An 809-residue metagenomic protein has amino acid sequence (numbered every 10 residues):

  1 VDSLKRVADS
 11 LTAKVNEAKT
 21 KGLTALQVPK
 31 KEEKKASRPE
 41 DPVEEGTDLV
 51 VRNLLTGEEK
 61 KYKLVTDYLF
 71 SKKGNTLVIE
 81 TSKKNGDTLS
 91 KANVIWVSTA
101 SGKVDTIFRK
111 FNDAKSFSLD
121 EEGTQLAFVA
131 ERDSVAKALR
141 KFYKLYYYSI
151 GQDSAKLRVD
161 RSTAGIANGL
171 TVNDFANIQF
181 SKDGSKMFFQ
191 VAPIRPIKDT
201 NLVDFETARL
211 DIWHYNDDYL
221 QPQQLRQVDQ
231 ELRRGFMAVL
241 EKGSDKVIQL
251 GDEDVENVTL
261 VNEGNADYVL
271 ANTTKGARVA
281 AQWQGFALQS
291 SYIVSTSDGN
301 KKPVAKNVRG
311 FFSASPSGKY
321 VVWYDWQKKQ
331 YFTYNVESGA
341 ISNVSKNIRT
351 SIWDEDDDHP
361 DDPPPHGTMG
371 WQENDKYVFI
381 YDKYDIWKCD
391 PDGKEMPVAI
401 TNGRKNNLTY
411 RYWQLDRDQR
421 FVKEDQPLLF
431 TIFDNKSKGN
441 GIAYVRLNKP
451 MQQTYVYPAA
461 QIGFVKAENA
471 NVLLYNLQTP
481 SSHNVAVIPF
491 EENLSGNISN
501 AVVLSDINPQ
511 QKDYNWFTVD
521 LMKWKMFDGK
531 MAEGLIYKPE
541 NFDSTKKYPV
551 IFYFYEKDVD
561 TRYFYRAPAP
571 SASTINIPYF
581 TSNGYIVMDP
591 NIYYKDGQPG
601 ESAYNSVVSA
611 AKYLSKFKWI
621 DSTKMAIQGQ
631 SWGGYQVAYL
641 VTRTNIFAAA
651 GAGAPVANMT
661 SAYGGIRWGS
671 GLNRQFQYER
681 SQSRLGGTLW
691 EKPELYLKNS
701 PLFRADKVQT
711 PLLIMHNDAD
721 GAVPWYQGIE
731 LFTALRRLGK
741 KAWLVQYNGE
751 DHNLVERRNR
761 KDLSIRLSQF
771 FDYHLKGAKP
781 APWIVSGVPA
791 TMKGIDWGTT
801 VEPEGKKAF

Functional and structural regions predicted by a protein language model:
V1-Y475, S481, N493, A781 (+2 more regions): Beta-propeller folds
V51, W96, A238, I248 (+7 more regions): Hydrophobic/aromatic beta-strand patches that form the interior of the parallel beta-sheet core in alpha/beta enzyme
V135, I150-Q152, V294-N300, S317-K319 (+10 more regions): Secondary-structure transition/capping motifs at alpha-helix termini and the adjoining loop/turn into the next element
T274, F433, Q478, Y553-K557 (+2 more regions): Glycine-rich His-Gly loop
V336-I352, G393-N407, L447-K449, E491-S499 (+12 more regions): Active/binding-pocket-proximal capping segment
N347-H359, I498, S505-K624, Q628-Q630: Cap/lid segment of the alpha/beta-hydrolase catalytic domain
Q478-P480, V485-I488: Blade-level signature of beta-propeller repeat domains, shared across WD40, Kelch, NHL, RCC1 and BNR/Asp-box propellers
R566-F809: Active-site-proximal cap/loop segments of hydrolase catalytic domains
